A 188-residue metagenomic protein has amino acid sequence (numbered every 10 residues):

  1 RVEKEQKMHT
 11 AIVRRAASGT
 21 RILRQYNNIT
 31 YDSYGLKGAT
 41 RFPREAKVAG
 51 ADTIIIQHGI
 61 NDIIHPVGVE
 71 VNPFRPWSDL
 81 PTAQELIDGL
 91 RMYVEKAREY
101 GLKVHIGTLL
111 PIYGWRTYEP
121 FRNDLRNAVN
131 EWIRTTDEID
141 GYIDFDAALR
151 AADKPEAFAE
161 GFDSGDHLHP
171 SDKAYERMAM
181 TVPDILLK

Functional and structural regions predicted by a protein language model:
R1-G89, W115-Y118, H169: Conserved SGNH/GDSL esterase-like catalytic core that processes O-acyl groups on lipids and polysaccharides
R1-V2, Y93, V182: Hydrophobic residues within alpha-helices that form the first helical element adjacent to the glycine-rich loop
R41-F42, L86-Y93, L125, V129 (+1 more regions): A general structural detector for well-ordered alpha-helical segments in enzyme core domains, enriched
Q57, G107-T108: Alpha/beta-hydrolase-fold catalytic nucleophile elbow
I64, L109-K188: Catalytic His-Asp segment of secreted/periplasmic serine-dependent ester chemistry enzymes
A97: Zn2+-dependent metallopeptidase catalytic domains
Y100-K103: A short helix->loop->beta-strand "cap" motif at the edges of active sites that frequently abuts
